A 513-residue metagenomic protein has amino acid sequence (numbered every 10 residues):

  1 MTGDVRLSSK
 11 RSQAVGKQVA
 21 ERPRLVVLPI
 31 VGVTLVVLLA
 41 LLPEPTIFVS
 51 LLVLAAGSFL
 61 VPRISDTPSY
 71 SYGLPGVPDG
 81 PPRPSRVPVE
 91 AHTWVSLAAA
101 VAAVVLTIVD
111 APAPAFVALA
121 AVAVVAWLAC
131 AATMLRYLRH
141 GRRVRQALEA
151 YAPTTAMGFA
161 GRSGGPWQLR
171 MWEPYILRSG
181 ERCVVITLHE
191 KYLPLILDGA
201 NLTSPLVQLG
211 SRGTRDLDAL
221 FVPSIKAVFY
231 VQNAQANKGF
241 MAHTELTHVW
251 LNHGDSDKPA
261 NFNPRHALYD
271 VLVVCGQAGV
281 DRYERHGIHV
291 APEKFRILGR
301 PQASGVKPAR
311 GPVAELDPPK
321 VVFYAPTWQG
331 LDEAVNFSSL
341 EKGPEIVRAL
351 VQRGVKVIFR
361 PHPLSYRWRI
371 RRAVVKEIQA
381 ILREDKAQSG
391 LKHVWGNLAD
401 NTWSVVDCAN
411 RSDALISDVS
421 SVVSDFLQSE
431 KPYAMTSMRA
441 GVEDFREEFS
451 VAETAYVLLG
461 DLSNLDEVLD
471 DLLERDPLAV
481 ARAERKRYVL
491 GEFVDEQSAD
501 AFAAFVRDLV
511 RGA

Functional and structural regions predicted by a protein language model:
M1, V494-A513: C-terminal alpha-helical cap of glycosyltransferases
G3-D218: N-terminal pre-catalytic "stem/leader" segment of glycosyltransferase-like enzymes
V122-H140, L268-S338: A nucleotide-sugar donor-handling region in carbohydrate enzymes
G158-E173, G180-A303: Active-site and donor-binding regions of nucleotide-sugar-utilizing enzymes
G164-V184, A303-I381, G491-D500: Conserved catalytic-core segment of nucleotide-activated headgroup transferases in glycan assembly
P205-G213, I297-G299, H393-D400, E453-D471: Short acidic-hydrophobic, aromatic-tinged amphipathic segments that line or gate anion-handling sites
A373-S424: Donor nucleotide-activated moiety binding/catalytic core segment of transferases that use nucleotide-activated donors
S421-L490: Catalytic binding pocket for nucleotide-activated donors in carbohydrate/polymer assembly enzymes
